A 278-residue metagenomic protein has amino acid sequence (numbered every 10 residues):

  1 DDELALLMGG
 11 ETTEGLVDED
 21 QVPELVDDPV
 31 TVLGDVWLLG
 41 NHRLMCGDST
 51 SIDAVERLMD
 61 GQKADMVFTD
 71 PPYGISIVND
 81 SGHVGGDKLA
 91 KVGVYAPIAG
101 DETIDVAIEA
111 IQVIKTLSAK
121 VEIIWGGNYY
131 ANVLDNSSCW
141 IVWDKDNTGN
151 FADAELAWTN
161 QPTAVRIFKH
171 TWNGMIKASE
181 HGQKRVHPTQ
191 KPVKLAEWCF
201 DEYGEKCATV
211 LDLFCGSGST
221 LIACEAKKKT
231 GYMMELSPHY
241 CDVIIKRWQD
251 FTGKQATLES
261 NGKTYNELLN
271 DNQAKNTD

Functional and structural regions predicted by a protein language model:
D1-G9: Amphipathic, charge-rich alpha-helical segments that serve as recognition/docking helices
G10-L211, C215-D278: Class I S-adenosyl-L-methionine-dependent methyltransferase catalytic core
